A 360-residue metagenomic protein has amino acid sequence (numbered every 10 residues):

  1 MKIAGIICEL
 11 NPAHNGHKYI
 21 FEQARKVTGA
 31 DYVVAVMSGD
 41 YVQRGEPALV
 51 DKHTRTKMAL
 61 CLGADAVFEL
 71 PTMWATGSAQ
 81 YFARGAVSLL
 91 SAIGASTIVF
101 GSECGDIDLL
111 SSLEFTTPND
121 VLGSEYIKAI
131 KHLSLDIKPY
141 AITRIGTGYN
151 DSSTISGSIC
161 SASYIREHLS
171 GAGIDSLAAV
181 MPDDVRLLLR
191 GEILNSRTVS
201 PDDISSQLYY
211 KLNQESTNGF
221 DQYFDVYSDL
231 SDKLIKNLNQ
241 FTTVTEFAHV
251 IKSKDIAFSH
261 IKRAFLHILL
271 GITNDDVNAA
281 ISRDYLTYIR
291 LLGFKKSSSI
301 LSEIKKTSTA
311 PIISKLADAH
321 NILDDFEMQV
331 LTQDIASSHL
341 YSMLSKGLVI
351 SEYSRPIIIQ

Functional and structural regions predicted by a protein language model:
M1-R55: N-terminal catalytic cores of NTP/NDP-binding nucleotidyl/phosphoryl-transfer enzymes
R25-K26, L60, V87-S91: Non-catalytic positions within long, well-ordered alpha-helices that form the structural scaffold/packing of enzyme
V27-G29, T56-C61, S134-K138: Short hydrophobic/aromatic-rich motifs at helix boundaries and adjacent loops
T28-A30, A64, A95: Short, high-confidence coil segments that cap the C-terminus of an alpha-helix and link into the following beta-strand
R44-V67, T76-F82: Glycine/small-residue-rich interface belts in oligomeric ring/scaffold proteins and their assembly partners
A66-Q360: Active-site cores that bind ATP or allylic diphosphates and position pyrophosphate for catalysis
